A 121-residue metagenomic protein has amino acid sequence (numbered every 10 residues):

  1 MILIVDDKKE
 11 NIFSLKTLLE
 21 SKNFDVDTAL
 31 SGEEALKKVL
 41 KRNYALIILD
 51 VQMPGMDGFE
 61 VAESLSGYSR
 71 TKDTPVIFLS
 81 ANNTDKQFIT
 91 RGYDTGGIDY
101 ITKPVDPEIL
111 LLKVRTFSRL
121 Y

Functional and structural regions predicted by a protein language model:
D6-D7, D50, S80: Active-site residues of response regulator receiver
K9-D27, L40: Two-component/phosphorelay signaling modules centered on CheY-like receiver
I12, P54, K72, T84 (+1 more regions): The feature encodes the CheY-like receiver
R42-I48: Active-site beta3 strand of CheY-like receiver
M53, L65: Receiver (REC) domain active-site loop signature in two-component systems and cognate sites in sensor histidine kinases
P104-S118: C-terminal output helix
